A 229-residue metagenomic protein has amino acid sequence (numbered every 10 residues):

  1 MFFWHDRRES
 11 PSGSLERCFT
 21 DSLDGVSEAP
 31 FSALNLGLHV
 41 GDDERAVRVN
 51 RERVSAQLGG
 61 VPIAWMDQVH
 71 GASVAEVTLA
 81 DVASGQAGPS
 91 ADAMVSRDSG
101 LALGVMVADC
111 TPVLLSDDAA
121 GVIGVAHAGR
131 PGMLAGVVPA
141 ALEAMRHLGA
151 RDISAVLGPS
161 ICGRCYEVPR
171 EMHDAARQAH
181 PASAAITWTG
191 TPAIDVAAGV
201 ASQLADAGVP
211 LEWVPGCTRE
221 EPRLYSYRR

Functional and structural regions predicted by a protein language model:
M1-R229: Active-site microenvironment for binding and transforming phosphate-containing groups
